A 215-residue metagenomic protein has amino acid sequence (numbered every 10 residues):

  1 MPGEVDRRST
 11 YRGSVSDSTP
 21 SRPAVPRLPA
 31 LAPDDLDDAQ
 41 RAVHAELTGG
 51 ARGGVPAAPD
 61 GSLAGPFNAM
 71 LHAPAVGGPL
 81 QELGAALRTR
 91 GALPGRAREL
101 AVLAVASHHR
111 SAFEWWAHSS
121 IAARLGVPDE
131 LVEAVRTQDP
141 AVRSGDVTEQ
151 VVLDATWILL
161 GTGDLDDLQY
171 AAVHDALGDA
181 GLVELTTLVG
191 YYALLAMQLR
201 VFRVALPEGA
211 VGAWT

Functional and structural regions predicted by a protein language model:
M1-S14: N-terminal amphipathic/basic-hydrophobic helices that include classical n-h-c signal peptides and signal-anchor
Y11-L93: Mobile cap/lid helix-loop segments that border enzyme active or cofactor-binding sites and regulate substrate access
P23-L28, A39, G78-Q81, L100-A117 (+1 more regions): N-terminal hydrophobic signal/anchor transmembrane helix of membrane proteins
G77-G91, A134-T137, D167-D175: Short amphipathic alpha-helical segments and their helix-coil junctions
L93-P94, G126-E130, D166, G178-D179: Helix N-cap / loop-to-helix initiation motif
S119-D146: Histidine/lysine/aspartate-rich catalytic loop segments that bind and position anionic ligands
G145-T186: Acidic/histidine-rich alpha-helical segments that form the ligand environment of transition-metal centers
A172-H174, G181-V183, G190, L194-T215: Acidic, carboxylate-rich catalytic segments that either coordinate divalent cations
